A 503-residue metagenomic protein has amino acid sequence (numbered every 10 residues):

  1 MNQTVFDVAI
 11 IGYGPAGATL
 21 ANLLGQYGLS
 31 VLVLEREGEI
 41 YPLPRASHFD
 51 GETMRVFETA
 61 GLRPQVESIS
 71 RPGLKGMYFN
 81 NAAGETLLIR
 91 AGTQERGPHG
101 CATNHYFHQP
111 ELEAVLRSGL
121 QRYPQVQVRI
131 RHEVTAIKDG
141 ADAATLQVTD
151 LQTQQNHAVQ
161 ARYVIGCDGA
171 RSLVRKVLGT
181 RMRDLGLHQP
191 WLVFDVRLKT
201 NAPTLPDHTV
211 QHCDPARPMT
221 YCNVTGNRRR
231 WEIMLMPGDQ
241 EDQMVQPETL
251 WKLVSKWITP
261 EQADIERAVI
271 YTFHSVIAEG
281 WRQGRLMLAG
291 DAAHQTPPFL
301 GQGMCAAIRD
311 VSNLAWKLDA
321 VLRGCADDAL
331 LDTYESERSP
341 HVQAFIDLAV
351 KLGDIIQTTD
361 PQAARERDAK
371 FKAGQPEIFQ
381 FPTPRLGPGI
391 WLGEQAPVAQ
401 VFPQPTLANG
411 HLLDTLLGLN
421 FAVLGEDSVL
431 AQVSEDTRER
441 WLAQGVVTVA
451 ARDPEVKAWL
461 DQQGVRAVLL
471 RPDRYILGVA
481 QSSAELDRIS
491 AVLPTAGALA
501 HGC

Functional and structural regions predicted by a protein language model:
N2-D7, I11, Y27, N81-A83 (+7 more regions): Helical substrate-recognition/capping region of FAD-dependent monooxygenase/halogenase enzymes
T4-F6, T153-Y163: Core beta-strand elements of the Rossmann-like FAD/NAD(P) dinucleotide-binding domain in flavoenzyme oxidoreductases
G17-A18: N-terminal Rossmann-fold NAD(P) dinucleotide-binding loop
G25-R45: Glycine-rich FAD pyrophosphate-binding loop
R45, D50-G119: Active-site-adjacent segment of FAD-dependent monooxygenases/related oxidoreductases
S68, Y78, S118, A143 (+2 more regions): Conserved FAD-binding catalytic core of PHBH/FMO-like flavoproteins
I69, N227, Q243-A306, H341 (+1 more regions): FAD/FMN-dependent oxidoreductases across multiple families
I130-A144: A conserved short coil-to-beta-strand element within the FAD-binding core of flavoproteins
